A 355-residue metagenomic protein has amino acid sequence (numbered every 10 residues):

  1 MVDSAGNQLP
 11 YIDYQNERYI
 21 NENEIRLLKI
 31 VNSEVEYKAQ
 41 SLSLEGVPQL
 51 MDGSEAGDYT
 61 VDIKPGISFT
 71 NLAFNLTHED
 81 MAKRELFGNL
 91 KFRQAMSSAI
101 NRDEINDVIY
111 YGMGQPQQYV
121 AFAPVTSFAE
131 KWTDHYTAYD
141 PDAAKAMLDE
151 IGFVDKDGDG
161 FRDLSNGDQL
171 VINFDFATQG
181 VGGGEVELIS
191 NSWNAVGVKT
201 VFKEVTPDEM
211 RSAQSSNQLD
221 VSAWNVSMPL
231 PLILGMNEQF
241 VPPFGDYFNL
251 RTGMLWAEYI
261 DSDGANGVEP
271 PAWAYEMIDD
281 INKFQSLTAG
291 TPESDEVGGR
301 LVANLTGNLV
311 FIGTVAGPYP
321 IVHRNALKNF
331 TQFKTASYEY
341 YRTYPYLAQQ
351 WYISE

Functional and structural regions predicted by a protein language model:
M1, H78-F92, V154: Short helix-loop capping/hinge motifs at secondary-structure junctions, enriched in acidic/polar residues
M1-G6, N21, R26, P141 (+2 more regions): Bilobed "Venus flytrap"/periplasmic-binding protein-like clamshell domains and structurally analogous long
M1-I25, D52-F69, V154-D157, D163-L170 (+2 more regions): Aromatic-rich, solvent-exposed beta-strand/loop patch
S4, N16-D80, D103, D107-V108 (+1 more regions): Extracellular/periplasmic solute-recognition and catalytic clefts
G6-R18, D168-N173, N191-V205, K283: A local structural motif
E24-V35, E187-A195, D208-L219: Short helices/loops that flank or line small-molecule/ion binding pockets
K38-Q40, V154-G158, N194-E209: Short, well-structured beta-strand/strand-turn elements
D62-T70, N75, A95-Y136, D142-K145 (+2 more regions): Detector for C-terminal structural segments
